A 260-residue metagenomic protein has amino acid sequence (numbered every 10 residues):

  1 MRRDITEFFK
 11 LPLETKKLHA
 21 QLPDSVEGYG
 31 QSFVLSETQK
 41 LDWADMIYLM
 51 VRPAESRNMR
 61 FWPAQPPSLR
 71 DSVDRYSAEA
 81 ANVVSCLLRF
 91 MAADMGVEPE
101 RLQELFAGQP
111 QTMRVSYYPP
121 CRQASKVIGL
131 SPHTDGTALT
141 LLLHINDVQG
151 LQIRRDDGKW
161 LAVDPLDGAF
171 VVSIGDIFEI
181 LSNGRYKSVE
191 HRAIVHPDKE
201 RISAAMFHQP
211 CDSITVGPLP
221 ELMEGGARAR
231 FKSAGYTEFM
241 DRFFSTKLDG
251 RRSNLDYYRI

Functional and structural regions predicted by a protein language model:
M1-I260: Peripheral, non-catalytic segments flanking oxidoreductase cores
